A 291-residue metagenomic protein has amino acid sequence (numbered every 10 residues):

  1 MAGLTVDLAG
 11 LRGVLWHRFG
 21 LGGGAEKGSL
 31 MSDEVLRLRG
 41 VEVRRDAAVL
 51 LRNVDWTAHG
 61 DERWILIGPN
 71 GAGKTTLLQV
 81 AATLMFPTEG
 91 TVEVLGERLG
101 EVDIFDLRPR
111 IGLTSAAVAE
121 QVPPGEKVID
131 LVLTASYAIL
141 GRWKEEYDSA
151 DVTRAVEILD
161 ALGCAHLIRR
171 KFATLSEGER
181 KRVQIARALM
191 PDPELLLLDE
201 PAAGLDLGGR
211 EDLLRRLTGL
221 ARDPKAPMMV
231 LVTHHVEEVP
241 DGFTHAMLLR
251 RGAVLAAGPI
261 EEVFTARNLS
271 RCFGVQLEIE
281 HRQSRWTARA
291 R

Functional and structural regions predicted by a protein language model:
A82: Helix-to-loop junction immediately C-terminal to a conserved catalytic motif
G90-G100, L107: Conserved ABC transporter NBD signature motif
L133, D148-L167: Conserved ABC ATPase "signature" region
E146, K171-L175, E179: Conserved ABC ATPase signature
D192: Conserved catalytic motifs of ABC-family nucleotide-binding domains
L196-E200: Catalytic Walker B motif of ABC-type/P-loop ATPase nucleotide-binding domains
H245-P259: H-loop (His-switch) and adjacent beta-strand-loop-beta switch element of ABC-type ATPase nucleotide-binding domains
